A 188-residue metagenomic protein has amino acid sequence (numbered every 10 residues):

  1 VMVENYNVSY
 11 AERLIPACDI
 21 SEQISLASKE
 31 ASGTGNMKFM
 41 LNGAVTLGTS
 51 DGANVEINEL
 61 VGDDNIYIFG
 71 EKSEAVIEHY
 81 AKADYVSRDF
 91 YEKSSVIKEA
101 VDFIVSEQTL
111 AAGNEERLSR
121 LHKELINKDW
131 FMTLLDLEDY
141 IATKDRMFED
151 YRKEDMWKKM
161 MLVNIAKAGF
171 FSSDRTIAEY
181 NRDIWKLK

Functional and structural regions predicted by a protein language model:
V1-R13, A17-C18: Catalytic cores of eukaryotic secretory-pathway lumenal/extracellular enzymes that build and remodel glycoconjugates
P16-A17, I24-M161, I165-F170, R175 (+1 more regions): Catalytic binding pocket for nucleotide-activated donors in carbohydrate/polymer assembly enzymes
